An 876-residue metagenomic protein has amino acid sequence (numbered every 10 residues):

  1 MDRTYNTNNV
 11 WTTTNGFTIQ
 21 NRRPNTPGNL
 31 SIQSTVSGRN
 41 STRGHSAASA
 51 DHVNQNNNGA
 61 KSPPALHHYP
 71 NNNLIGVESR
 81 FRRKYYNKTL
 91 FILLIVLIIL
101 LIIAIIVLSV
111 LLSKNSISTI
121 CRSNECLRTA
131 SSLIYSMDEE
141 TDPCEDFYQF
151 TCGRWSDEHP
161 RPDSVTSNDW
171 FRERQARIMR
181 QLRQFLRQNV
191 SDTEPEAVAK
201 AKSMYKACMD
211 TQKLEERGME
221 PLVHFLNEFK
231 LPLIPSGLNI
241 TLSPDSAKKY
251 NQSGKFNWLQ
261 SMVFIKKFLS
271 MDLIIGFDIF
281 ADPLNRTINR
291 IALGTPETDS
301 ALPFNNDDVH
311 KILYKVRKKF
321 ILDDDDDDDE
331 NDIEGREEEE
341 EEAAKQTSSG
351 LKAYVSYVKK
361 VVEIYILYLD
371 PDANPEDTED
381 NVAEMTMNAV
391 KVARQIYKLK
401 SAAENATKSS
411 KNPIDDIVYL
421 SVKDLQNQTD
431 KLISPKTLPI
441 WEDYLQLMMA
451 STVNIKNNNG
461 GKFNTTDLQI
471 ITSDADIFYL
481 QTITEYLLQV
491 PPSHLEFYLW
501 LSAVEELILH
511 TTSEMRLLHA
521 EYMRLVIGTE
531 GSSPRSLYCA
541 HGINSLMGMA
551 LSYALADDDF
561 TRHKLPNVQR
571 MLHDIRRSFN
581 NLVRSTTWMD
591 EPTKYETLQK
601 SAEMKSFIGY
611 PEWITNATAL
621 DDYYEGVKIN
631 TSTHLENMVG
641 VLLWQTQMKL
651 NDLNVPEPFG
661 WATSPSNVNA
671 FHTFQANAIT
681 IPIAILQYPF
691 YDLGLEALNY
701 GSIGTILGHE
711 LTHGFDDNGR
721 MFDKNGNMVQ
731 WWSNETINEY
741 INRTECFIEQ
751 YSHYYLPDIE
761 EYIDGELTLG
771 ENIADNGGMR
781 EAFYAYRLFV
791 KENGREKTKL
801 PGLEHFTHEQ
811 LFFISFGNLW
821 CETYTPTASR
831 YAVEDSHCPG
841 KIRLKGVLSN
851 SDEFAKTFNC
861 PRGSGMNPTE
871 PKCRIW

Functional and structural regions predicted by a protein language model:
M1-A65: Intrinsically disordered, low-complexity cytosolic terminal tails
K61-L100, A353: Helix-loop boundary elements of multi-pass alpha-helical membrane proteins
F91-T119: Alpha-helical transmembrane segments in eukaryotic/viral proteins
I117-F171, A176: Extracellular/luminal recognition modules and glycoprotein regions
M137-D157, A343-E363, M589, L769 (+1 more regions): Hydrophobic/aromatic-rich, well-ordered segments within soluble, folded domains that form packed cores
F150, P296, P682-A684: Active-site-proximal beta-strand/loop segments in catalytic clefts of secreted hydrolases
Q181-I575, I629-H634, M638, Q645: Noncatalytic, helix-rich "gating/capping" subdomain that lines the substrate-entry/channel surface of large enzyme
E379, A383, A389, Q395 (+8 more regions): Intrinsically disordered, low-complexity linker/terminal regions across diverse proteins
